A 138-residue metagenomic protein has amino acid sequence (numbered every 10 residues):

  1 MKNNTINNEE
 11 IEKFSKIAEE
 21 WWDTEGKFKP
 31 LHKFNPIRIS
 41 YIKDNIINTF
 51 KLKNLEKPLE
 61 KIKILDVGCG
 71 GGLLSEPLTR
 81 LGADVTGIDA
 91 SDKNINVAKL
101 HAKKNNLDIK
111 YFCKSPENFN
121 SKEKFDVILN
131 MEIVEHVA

Functional and structural regions predicted by a protein language model:
M1-F28: N-terminal, positively charged/glycine-rich alpha-helical extensions of SAM-dependent methyltransferases
N3, W21-G26, I39, R80-L81 (+1 more regions): Disordered, low-complexity tails and leader-like regions
I6, F34, I128-M131: Residue-level recognition of hydrophobic positions within alpha-helical transmembrane segments
D23-T24, P30-K33, S121: Generic structural "secondary-structure junction" signal
K33-E60: Conserved alpha-helix/loop element of class I SAM-dependent methyltransferases that forms part of the SAM/SAH-binding
K53-A138: Conserved SAM-binding loop
